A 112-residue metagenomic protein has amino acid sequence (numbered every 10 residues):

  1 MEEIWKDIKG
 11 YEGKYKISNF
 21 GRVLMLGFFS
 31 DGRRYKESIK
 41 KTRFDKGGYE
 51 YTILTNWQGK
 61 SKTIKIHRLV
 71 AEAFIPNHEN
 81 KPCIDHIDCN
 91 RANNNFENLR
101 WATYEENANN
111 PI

Functional and structural regions predicted by a protein language model:
M1-I84, D88-I112: Conserved recognition-core residues within compact binding domains
